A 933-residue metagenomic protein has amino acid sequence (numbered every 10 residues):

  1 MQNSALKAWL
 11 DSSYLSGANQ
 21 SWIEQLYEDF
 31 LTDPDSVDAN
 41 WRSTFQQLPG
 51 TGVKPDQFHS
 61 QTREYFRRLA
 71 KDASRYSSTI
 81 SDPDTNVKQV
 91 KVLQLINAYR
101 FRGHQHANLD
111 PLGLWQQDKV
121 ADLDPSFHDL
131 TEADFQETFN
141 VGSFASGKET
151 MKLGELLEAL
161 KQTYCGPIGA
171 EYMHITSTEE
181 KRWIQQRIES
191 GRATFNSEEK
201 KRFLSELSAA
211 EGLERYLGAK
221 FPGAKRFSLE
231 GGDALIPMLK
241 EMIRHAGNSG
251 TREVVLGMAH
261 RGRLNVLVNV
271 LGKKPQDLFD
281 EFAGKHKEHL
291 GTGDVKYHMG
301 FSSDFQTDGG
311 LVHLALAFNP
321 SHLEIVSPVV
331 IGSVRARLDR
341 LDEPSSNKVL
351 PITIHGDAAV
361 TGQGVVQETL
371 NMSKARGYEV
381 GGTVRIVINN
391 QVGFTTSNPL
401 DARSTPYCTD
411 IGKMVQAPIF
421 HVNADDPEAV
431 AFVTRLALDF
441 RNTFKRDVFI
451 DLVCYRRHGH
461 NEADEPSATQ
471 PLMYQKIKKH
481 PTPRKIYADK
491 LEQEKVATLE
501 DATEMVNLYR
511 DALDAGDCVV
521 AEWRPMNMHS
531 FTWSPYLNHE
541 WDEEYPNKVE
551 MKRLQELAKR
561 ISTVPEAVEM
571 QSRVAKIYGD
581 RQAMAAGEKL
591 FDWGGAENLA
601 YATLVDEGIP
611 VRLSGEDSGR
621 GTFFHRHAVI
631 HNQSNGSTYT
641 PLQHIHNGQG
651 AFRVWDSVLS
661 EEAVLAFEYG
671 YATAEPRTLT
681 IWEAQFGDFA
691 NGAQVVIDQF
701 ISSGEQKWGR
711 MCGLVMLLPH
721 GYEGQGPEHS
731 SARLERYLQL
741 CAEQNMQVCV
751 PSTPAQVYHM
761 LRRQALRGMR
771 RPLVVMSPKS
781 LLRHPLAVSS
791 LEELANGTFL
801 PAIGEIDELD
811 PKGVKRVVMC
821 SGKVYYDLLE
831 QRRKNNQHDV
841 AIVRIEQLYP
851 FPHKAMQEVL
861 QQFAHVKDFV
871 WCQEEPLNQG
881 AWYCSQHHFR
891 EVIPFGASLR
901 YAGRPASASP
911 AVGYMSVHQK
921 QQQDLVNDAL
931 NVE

Functional and structural regions predicted by a protein language model:
Q2, K7-L48, P55: Subset of Sec-pathway N-terminal targeting signals
Q2-K7, S16, G50, H59 (+5 more regions): Thiamine diphosphate
D11, L48-L235, T251: Extended, charge-enriched "interface" segments that sit outside catalytic cores
Q94-P111, E241-V270, H355-L370, K374 (+6 more regions): Conserved phosphate/anionic-ligand binding catalytic regions in large, soluble enzymes, centered on
Y99-R102, H106-E155, A159, P167 (+6 more regions): Glycine/aspartate-rich loop-and-adjacent alpha/beta segment that forms the canonical ThDP
T194-L213, F279-I331, R335-D342, P641 (+2 more regions): Active-site cores of enzymes that catalyze phosphoryl transfer or operate on phosphate-rich substrates
R252-Q416, F420, F623-E675: Cofactor-binding active-site loop characterized by glycine-rich and histidine/acidic residues
P483-R484, E494, T498-V611: Hard-cation-handling environments
